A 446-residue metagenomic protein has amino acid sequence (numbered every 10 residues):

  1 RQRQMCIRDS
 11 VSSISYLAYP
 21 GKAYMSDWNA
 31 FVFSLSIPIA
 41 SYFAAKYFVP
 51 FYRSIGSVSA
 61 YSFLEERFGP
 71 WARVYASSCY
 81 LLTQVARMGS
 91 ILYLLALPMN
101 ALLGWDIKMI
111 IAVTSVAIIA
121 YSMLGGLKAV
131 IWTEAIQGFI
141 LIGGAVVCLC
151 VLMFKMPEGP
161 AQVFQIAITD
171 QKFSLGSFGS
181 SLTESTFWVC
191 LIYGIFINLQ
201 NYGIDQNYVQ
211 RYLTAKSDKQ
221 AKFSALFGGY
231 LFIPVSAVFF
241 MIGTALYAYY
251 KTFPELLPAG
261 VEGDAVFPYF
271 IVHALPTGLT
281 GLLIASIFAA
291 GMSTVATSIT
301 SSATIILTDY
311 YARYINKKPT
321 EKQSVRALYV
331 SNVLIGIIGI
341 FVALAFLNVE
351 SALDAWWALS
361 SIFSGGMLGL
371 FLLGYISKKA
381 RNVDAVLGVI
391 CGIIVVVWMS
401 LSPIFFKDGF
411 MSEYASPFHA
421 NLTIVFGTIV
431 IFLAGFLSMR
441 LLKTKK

Functional and structural regions predicted by a protein language model:
R1-Q4, R8-K446: Membrane-embedded helix-loop-helix hairpins and adjacent transmembrane boundary segments in multi-pass transporters
